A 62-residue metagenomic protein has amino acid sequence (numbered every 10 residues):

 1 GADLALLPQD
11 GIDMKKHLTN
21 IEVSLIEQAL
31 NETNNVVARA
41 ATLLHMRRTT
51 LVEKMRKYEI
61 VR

Functional and structural regions predicted by a protein language model:
G1-A5: Short, flexible helix-to-coil linker/hinge segments that flank and couple to helix-turn-helix
L6-R62: Bacterial C-terminal helix-turn-helix
